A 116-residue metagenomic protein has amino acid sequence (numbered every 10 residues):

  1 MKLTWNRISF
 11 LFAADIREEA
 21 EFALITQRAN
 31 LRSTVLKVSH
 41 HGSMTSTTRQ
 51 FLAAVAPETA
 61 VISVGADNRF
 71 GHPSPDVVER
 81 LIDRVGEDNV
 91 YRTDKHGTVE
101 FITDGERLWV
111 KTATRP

Functional and structural regions predicted by a protein language model:
M1-P73: Active-site-proximal loop/helix segments of hydrolase catalytic cores
T59, V64-P116: Binuclear metal-ion centers of metallo-dependent hydrolases, dominated by the metallo-beta-lactamase
